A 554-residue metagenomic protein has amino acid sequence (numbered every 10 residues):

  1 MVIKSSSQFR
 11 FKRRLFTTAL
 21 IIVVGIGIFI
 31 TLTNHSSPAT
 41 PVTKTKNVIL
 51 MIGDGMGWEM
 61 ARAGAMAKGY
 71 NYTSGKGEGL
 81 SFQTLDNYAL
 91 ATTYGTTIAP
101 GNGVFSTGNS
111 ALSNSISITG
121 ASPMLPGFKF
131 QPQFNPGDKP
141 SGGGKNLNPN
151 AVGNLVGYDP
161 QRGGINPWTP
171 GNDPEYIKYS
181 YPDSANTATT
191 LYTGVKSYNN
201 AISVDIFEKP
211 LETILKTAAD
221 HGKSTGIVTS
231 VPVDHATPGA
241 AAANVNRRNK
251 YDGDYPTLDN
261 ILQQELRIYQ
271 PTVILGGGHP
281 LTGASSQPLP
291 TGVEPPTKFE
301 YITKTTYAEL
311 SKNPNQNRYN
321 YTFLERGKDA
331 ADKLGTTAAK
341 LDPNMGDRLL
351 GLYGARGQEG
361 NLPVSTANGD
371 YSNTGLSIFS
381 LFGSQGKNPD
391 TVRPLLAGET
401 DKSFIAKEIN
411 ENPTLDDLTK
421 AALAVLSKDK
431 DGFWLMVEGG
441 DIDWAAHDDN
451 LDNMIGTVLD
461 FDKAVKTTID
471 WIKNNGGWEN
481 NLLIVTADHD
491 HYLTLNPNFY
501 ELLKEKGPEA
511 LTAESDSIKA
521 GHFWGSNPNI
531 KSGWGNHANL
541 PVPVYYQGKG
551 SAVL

Functional and structural regions predicted by a protein language model:
S7-L20: N-terminal Sec-pathway targeting helices
V23-L32: Hydrophobic alpha-helical membrane-insertion segments, chiefly the h-region of N-terminal signal peptides
N34-K44: Ser/Thr/Pro/Gly-rich low-complexity linker/stalk segments immediately outside membranes or between
V42-V48, G53-P182, T187-T189, S230 (+1 more regions): A post-motif C-terminal structural segment
N199-F207, I227: General structural concept
V204-E212, Y255: Glycine-rich anion/phosphate-binding loops
A219: Anion (oxyanion) recognition and catalysis
